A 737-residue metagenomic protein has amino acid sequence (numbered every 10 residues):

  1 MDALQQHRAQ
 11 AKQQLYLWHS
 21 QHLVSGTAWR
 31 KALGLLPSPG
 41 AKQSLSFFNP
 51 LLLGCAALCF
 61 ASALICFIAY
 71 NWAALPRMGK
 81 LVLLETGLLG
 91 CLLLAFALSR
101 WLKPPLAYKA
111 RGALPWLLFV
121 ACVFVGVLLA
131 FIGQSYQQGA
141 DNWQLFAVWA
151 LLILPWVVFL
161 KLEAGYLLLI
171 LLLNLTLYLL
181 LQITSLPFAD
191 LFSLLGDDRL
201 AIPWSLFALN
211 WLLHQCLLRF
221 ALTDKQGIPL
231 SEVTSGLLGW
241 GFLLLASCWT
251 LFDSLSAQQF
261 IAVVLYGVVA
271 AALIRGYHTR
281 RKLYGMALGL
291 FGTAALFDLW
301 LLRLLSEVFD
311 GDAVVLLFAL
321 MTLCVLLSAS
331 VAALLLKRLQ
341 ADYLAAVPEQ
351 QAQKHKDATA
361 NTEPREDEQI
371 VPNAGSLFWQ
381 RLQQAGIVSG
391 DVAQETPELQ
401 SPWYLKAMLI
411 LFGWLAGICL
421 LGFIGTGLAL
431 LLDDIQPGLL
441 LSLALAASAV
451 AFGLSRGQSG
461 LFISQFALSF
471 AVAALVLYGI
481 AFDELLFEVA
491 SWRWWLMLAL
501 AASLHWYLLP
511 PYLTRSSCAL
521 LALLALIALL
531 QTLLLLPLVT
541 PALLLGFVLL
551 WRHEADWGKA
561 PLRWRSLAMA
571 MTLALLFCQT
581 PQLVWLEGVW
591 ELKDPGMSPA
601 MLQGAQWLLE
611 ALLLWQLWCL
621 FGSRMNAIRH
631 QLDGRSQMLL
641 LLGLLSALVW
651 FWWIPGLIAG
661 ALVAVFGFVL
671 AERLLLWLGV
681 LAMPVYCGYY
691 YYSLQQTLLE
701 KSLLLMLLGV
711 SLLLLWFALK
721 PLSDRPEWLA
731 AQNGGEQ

Functional and structural regions predicted by a protein language model:
M1-Q737: Alpha-helical multi-pass membrane segments and their bilayer interfacial helix-loop junctions
